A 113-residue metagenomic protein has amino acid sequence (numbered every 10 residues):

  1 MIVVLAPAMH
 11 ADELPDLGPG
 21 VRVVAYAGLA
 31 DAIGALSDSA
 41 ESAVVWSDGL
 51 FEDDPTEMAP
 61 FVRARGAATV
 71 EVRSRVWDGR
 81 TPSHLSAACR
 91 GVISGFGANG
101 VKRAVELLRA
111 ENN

Functional and structural regions predicted by a protein language model:
V3-V4, E71: Structural beta-sheet core signal
V4-S42: N-terminal first-folded block
A8-D16, V21, G79-N113: Short, glycine-/small-residue-rich phosphate/pyrophosphate-handling segment
A25, E71, V92-S94: Structural signal for conserved beta-strand scaffold positions within catalytic alpha/beta enzyme cores
L29-L36, V44-V45, A104-N113: Catalytic cores of phosphodiester-bond-cleaving enzymes
D31, D53, F96-N99: Conserved active-site and cofactor/substrate-binding residues in soluble primary-metabolism enzymes
I33-E52, E57: An N-terminal-biased, well-structured beta-alpha scaffold segment characteristic of Rossmann-like dinucleotide-binding
L50-L85: Mid-chain, well-packed structural core segment of small domains
